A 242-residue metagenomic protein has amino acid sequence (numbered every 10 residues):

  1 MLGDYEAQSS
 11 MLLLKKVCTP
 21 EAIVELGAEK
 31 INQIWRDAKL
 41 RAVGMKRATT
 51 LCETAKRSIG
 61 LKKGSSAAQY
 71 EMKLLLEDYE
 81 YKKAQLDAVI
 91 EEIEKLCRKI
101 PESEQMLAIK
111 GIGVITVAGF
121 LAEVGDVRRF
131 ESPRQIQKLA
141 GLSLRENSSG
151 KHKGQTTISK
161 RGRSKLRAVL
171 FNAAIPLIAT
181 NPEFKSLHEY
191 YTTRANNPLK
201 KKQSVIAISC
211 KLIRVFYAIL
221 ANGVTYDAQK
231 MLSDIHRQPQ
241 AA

Functional and structural regions predicted by a protein language model:
M1-A242: A detector of single, family-specific signature residues that are central to catalytic or substrate-handling motifs
